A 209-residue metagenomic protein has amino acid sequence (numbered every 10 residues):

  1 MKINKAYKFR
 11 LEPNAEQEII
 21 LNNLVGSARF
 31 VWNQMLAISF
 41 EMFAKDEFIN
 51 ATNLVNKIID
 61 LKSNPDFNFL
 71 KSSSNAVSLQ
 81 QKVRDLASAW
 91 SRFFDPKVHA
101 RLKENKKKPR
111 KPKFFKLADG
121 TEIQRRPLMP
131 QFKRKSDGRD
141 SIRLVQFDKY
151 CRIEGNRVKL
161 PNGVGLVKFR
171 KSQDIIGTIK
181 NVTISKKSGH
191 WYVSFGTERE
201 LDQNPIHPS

Functional and structural regions predicted by a protein language model:
M1-S209: Nucleic-acid substrate recognition interfaces
